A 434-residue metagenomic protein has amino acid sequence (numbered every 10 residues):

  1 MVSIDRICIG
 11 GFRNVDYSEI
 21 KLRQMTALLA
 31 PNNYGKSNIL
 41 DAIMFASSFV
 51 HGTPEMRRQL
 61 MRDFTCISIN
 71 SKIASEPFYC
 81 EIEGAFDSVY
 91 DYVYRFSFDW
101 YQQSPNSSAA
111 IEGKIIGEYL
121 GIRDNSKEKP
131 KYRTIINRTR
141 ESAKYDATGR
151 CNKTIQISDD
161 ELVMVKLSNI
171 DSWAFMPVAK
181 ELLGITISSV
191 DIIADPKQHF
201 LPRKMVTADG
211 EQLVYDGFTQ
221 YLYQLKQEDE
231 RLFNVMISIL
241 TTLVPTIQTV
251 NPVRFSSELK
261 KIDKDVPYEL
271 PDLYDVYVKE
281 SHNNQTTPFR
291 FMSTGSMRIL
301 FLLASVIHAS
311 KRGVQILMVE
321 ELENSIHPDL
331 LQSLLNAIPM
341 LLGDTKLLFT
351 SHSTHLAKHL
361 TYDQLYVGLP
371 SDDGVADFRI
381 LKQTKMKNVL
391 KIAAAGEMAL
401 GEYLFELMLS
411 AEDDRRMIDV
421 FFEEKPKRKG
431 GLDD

Functional and structural regions predicted by a protein language model:
M1-E55, L270-D433: Switch/communication elements of ASCE P-loop NTPase nucleotide-binding domains
D5, F78-I82, Y94, F175 (+2 more regions): Hydrophobic residues positioned within well-ordered beta-strands of beta-sheet architectures
I9, L120, I187, P252-F255: Hydrophobic/anchoring residues in structured secondary elements
G11, I82-S88, I122-N125, V278-N283: Short acidic, glycine-rich loop/turn motifs
L40-S108, E112: Conserved P-loop NTP-binding catalytic core
V93-Q248: Electropositive, glycine-dotted interaction segments that contact anionic polymers or phosphate-rich ligands
F98-S104, R254, L369-D372: Short, low-complexity Ser/Thr-rich regulatory SLiMs
D216-F289, M408-D413, V420, K427-D434: Extended helical coiled-coil dimerization/tether regions that scaffold and oligomerize large DNA-maintenance assemblies
